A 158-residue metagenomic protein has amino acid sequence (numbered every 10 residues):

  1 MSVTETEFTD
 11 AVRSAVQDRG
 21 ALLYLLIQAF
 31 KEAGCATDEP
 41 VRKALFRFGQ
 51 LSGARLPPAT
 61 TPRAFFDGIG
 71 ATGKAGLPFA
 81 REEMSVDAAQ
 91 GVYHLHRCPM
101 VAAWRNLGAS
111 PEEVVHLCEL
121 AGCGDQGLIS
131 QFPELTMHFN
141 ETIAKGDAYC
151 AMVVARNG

Functional and structural regions predicted by a protein language model:
M1-L120, E134-Y149, V153-G158: N-terminal accessory segment detector
L120-L128: Amphipathic alpha-helical segments that form well-ordered structural scaffolds and often line/cohere around active
L128-E134: A structural motif corresponding to the C-terminal end of an alpha-helix and its immediate exit/capping segment
